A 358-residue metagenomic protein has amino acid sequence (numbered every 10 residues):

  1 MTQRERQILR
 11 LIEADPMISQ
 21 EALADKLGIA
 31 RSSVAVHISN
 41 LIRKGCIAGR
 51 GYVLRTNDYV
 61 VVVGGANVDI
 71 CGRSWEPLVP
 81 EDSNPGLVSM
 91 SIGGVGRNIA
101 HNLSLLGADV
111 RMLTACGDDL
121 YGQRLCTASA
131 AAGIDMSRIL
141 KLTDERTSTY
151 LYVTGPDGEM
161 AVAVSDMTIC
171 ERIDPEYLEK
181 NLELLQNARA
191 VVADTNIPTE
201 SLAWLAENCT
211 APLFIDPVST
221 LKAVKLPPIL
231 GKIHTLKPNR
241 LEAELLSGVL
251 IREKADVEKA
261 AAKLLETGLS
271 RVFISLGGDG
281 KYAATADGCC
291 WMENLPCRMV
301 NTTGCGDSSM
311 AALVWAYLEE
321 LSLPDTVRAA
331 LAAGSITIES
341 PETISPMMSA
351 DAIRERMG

Functional and structural regions predicted by a protein language model:
M1-Q20, K26-S32, V36-R55, K222-A223 (+1 more regions): Conserved phosphate-binding/catalytic region of the ribokinase-like
R4, I8-E13, I18-A22, K26 (+2 more regions): Glycine-rich phosphate/adenosyl-contacting loop at the front of the ribokinase-like
R43-G45, E171-E176, I215-L221: Short gly/ser/thr-rich secondary-structure transition/capping motifs
T56-N57, W75, P80-P85, L105-R189 (+1 more regions): Conserved N-terminal subdomain of the carbohydrate kinase-like
L103, N239, G306: Short, conserved phosphate/pyrophosphate- and ester-handling motifs at nucleotide-, phospho-/glycolipid
D109-V110, M136-S137, L213, V272 (+1 more regions): Hydrophobic anchor at the start of a short beta-strand that flanks the dinucleotide cofactor-binding loop
A190-K259, D279-K281: Conserved beta-alpha-beta core of the PfkB/ribokinase-like small-molecule kinase fold
